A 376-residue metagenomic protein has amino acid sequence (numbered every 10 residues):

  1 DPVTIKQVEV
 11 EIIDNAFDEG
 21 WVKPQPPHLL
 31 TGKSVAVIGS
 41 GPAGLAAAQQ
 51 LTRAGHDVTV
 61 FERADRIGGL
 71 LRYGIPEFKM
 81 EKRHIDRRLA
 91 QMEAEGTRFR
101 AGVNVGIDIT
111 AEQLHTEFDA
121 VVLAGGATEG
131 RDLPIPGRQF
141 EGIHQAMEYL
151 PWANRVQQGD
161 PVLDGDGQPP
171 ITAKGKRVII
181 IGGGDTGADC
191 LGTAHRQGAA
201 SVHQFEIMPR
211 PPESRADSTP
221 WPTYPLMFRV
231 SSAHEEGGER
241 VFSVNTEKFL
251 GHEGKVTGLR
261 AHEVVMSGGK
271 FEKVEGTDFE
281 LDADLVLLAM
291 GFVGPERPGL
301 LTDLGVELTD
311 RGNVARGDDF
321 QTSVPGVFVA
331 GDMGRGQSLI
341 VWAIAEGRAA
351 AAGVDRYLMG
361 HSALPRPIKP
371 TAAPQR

Functional and structural regions predicted by a protein language model:
D1-H28, E93, A101, A111-G165 (+2 more regions): Glycine/serine-rich phosphate-binding loop and adjoining beta1-alpha1 elements at the start of nucleotide-handling
P2-K6, V37-V105, R131-R138, E148 (+5 more regions): Beta1-alpha1 glycine-rich phosphate/pyrophosphate-binding loop at the start of Rossmann-like nucleotide-binding domains
L29-L30, S34-I38, D86-P136, E247-V265 (+2 more regions): Feature captures the FAD/FMN-dependent oxidoreductase FAD-binding
L30-A43, A173-G184: Beta1/beta-strand and adjacent pyrophosphate-binding region of the FAD-binding site in flavoprotein oxidoreductases
Q139-G175, S267-Q337: FAD-site-proximal beta/loop scaffold in flavoenzymes
P161-V202: Predominantly flavin-linked oxidoreductase catalytic cores and closely associated redox partners
G187-G192, Q197, A330-P365: A conserved FAD-binding loop/helix module that cradles the flavin
